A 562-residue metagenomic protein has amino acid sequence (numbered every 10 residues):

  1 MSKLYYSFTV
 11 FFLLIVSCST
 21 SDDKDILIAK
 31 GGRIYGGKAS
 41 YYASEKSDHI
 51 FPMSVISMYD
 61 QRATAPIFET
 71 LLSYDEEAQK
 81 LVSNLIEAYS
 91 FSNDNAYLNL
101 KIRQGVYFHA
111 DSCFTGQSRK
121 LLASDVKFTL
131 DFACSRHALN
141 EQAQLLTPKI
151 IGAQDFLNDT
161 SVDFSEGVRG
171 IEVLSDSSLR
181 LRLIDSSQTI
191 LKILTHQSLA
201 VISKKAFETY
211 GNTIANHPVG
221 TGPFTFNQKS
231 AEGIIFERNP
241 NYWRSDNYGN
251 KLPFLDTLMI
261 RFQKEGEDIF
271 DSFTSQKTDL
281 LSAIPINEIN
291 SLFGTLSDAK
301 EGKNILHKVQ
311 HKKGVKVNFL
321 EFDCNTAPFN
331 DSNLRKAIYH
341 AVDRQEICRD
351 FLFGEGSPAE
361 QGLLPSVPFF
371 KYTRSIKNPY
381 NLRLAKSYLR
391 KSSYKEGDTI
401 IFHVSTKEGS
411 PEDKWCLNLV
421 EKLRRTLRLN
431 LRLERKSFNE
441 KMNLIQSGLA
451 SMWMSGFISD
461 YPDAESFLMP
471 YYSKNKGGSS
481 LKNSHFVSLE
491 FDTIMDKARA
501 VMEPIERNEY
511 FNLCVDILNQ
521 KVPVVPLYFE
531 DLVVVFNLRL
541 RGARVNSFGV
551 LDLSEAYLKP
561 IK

Functional and structural regions predicted by a protein language model:
Y42-N93, V219: N-terminal lobe/hinge region of extracytoplasmic solute-binding protein
E45-R62, L85, S112-T115, Q188-L199 (+3 more regions): A structural "hinge/loop" feature
E76, L157, V162-S178, R182-L252 (+4 more regions): Gly/Pro-rich hinge or "lid" segments in bacterial periplasmic/extracellular proteins
E87-Q142, R180, I269-S272, P328: Aromatic- and charge-enriched surface segment that lines or borders ligand/interaction sites
Q188, A337-K371, P411-E421, N443-K562: Detector for C-terminal structural segments
F224, F329-N330, S357-S392, T406-K414: Structural transition elements
N227-E237, M259-N325: Extracellular/periplasmic solute-recognition and catalytic clefts
A231, R390-S459, L532: Ligand/substrate-recognition segments at binding pockets and active sites
